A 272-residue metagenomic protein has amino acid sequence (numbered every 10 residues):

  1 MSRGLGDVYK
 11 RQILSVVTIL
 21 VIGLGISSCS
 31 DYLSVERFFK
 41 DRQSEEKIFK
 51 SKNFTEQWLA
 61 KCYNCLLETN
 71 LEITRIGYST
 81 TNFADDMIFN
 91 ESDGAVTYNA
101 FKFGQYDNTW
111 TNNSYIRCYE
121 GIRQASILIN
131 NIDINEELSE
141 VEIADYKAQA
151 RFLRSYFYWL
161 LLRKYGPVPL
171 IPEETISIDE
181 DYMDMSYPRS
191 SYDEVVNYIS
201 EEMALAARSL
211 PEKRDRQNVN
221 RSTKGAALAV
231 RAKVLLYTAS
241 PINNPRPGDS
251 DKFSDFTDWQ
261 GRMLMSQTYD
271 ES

Functional and structural regions predicted by a protein language model:
M1-Y9: Single conserved hydrophobic/aromatic residue that forms the stacking wall/gate of nucleotide- or nucleobase-binding
K10-S27: Sec-dependent bacterial lipoprotein signal peptides
G23-K50, I199, A232, P247: Bacterial Sec-dependent N-terminal signal peptides
S51-N70, T74, E91-Y165, M183-V219: Conserved, well-structured interaction surfaces
L162-R163, P169, Y237-R246: Short coil/turn linking the two alpha-helices of tandem helical-hairpin repeats
N218-L228: Aromatic-lined, polymer-binding surfaces characteristic of secreted/periplasmic polysaccharide-degrading enzymes
R246-Y269: A solvent-exposed, charged loop/short amphipathic helix patch at secondary-structure junctions
